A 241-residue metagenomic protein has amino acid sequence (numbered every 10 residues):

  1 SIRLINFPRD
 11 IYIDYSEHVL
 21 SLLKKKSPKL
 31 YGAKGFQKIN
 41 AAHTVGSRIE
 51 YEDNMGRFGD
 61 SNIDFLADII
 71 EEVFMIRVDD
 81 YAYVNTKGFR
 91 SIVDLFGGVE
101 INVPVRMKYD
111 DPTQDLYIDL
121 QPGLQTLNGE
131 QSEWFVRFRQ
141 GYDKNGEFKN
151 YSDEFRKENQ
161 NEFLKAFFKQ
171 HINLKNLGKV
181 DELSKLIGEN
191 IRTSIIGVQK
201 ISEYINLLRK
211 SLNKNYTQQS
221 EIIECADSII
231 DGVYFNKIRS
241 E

Functional and structural regions predicted by a protein language model:
S1-E241: Non-catalytic, solvent-exposed segments at the cell envelope interface
